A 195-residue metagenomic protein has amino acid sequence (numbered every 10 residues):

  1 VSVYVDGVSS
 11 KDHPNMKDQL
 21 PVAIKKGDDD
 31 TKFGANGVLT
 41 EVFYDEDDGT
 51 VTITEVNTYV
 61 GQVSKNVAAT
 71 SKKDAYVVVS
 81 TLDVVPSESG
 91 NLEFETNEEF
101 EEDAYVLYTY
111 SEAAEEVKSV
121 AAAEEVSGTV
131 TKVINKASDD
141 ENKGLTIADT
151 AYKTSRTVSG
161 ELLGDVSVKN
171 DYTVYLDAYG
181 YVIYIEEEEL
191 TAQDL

Functional and structural regions predicted by a protein language model:
V1-L195: ...the same signal can extend to comparable exposed beta-sheet modules with similar sequence chemistry even outside
